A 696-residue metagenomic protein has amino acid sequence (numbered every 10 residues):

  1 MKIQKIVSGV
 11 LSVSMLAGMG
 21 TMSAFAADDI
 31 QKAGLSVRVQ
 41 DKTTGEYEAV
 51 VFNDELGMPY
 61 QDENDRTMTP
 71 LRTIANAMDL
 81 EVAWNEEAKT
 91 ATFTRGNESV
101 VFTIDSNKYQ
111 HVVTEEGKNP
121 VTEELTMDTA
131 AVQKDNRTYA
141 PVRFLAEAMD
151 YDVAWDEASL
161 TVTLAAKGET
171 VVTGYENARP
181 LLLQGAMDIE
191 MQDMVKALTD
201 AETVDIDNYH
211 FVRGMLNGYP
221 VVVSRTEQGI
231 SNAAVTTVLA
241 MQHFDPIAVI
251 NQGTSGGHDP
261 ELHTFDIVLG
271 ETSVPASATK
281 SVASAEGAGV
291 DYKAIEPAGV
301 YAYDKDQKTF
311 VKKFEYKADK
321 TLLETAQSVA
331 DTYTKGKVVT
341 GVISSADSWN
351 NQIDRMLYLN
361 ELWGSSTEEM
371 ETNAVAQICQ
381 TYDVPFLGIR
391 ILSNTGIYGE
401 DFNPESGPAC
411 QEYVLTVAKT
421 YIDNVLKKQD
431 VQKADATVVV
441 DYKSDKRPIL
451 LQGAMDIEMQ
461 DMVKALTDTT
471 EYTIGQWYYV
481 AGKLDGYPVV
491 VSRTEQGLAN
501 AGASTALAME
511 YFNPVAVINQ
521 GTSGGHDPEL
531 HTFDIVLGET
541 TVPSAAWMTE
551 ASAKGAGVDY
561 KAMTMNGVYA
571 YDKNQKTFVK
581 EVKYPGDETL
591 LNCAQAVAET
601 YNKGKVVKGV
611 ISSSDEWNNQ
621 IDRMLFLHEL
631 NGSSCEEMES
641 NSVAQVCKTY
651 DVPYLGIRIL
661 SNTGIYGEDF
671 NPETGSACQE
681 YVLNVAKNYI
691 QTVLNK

Functional and structural regions predicted by a protein language model:
K2-V10, G18-G174: Primary recognition of N-terminal secretory signal peptides and signal-anchoring hydrophobic helices
L80-A83, D152-A154, A197-D207, T332-T340 (+2 more regions): Short secondary-structure junctions
G174-V238, D441-A506: N-terminal short beta-loop-beta anion/metal-coordinating cradle
D245-I247, N513-V515: Proline-aspartate-enriched helix->loop->beta-strand connector
D259-W363, D527-N631: Mid-sequence, gly/pro-rich, charge-dense loop/helix-turn segments that line enzyme active sites
W349-C410, W617-C678: Active-site-adjacent mobile loop/cap segments within catalytic or ligand-binding domains
G396-V431, D435-V438, G664-K696: His/Asp/Glu-rich mid-to-C-terminal helical/loop segments that flank catalytic regions of hydrolases
